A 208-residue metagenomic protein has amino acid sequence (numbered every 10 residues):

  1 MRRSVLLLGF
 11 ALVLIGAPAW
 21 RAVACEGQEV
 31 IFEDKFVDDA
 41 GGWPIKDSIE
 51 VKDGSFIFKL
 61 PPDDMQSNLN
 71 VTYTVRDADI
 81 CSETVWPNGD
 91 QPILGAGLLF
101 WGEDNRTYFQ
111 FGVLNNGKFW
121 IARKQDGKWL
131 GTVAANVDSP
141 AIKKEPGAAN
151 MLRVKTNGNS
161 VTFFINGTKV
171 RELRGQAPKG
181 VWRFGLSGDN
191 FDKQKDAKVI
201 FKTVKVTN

Functional and structural regions predicted by a protein language model:
L8-P18: Bacterial N-terminal signal peptides
A24-I45: Extracellular carbohydrate-recognition regions
F36, K202-V206: Extracellular beta-strand elements of beta-rich domains used for carbohydrate recognition/degradation or cell-matrix
F36, S82, K143-F163: Short tryptophan-centered beta-strand motifs in secreted/extracellular beta-sheet-rich domains of glycan-recognition
D47-S67: Short carbohydrate-recognition loop motifs
P61-D126: Secretory/extracellular carbohydrate-interaction modules and structurally similar beta-sandwich "look-alikes"
G127-R153: Short, aromatic/His-centered strand-loop micro-motif at the edge of beta-sheets
L173-I200: Flexible glycan-contacting loops in extracellular carbohydrate-active proteins
